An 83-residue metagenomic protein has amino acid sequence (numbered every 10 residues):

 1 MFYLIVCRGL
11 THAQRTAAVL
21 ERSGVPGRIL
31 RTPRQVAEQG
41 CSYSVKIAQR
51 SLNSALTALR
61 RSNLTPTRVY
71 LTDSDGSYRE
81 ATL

Functional and structural regions predicted by a protein language model:
M1-L4, L10-A13, A17, E21 (+1 more regions): Amphipathic, hydrophobic secondary-structure cores in small proteins
Q49-L83: C-terminal structural segments of small proteins and small subunits
